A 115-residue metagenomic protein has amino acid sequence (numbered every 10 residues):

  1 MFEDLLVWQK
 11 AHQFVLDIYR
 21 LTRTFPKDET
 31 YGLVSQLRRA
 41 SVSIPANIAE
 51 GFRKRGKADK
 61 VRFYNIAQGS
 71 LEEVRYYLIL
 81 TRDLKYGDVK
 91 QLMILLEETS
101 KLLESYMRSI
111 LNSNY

Functional and structural regions predicted by a protein language model:
M1-Y115: Amphipathic alpha-helical assembly/interaction segments
